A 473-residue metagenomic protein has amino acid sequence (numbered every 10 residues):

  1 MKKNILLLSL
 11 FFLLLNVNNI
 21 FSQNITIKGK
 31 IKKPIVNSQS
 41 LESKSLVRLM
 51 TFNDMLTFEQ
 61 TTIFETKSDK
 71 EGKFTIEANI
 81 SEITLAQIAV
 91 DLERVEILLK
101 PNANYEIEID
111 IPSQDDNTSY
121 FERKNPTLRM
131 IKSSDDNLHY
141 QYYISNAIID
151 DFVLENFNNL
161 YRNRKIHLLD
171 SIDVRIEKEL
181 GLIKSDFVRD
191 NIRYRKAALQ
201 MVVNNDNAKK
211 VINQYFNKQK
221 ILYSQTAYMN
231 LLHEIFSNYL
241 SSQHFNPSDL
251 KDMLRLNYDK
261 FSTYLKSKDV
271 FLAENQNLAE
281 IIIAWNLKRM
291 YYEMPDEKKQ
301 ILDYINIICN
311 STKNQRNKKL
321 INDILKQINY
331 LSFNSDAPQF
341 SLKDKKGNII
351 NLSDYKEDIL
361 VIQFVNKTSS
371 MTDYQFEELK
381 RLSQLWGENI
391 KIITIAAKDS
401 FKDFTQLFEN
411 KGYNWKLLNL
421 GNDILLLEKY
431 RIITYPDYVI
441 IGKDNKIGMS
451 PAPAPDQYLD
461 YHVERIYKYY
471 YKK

Functional and structural regions predicted by a protein language model:
M1-G29, S450, K473: Bacterial Sec-dependent N-terminal signal peptides
Q23-K184, M201-Y215: A non-transmembrane, solvent-exposed segment enriched in polar/low-complexity residues
L256, F408-D444: Short, internal strand/loop/helix patches that form the active-site neighborhood or redox-interaction surface
Y264-S332: N-terminal targeting signals for export/organelle localization
K318-L352, Y461-H462, K468-Y469: N-terminal "domain-start" segment that seeds a small globular fold
I350-L379: Short active-site neighborhood of thiol/selenol oxidoreductases, capturing the structured segment around
T368-K411, N422-E428: Structural microenvironment flanking redox-active thiols in thiol-disulfide oxidoreductases
I440-K473: Thiol-/selenol-based redox modules, centered on thioredoxin-like and closely related oxidoreductase domains
